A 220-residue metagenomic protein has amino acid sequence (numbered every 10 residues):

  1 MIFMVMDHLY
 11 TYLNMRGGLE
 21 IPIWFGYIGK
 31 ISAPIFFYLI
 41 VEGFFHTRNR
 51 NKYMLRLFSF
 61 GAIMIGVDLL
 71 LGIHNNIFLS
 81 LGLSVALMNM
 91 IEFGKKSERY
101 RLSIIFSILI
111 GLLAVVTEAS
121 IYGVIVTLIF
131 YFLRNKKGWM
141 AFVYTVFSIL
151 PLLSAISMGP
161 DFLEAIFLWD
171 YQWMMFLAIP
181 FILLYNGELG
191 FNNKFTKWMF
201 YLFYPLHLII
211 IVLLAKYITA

Functional and structural regions predicted by a protein language model:
M1-A220: Alpha-helical transmembrane segments and their immediate juxtamembrane cytosolic regions
